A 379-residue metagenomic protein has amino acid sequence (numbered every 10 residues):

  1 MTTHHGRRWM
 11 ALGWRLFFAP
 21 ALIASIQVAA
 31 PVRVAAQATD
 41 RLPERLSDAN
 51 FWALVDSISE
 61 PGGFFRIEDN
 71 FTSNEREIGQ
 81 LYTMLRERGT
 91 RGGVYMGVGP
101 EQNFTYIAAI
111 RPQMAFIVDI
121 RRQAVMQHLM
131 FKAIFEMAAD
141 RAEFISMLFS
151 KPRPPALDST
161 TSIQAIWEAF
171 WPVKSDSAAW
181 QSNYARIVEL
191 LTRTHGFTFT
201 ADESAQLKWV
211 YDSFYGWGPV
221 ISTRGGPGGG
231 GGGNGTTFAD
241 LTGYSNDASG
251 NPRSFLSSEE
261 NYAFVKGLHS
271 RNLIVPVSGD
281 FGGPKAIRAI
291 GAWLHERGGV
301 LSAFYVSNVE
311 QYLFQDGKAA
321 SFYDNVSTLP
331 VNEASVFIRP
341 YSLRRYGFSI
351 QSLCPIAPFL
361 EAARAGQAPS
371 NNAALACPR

Functional and structural regions predicted by a protein language model:
M1-A11: N-terminal secretory signal peptides that target proteins for export/translocation
G13-A29: Bacterial N-terminal signal peptides
V34-A38: Boundary at the C-terminal end of the N-terminal hydrophobic targeting segment
L42-E87, V94: Mature N-terminal segment immediately following signal peptide/propeptide cleavage in secreted/periplasmic
T90-E101: Conserved class I S-adenosyl-L-methionine
Q102-I110: Conserved SAM-binding loop of SAM-dependent methyltransferases across substrates and taxa, primarily the Class I
Q113-V275, A368-R379: Class I S-adenosyl-L-methionine-dependent methyltransferase module
Y215-R379: Alpha-helical subdomain
